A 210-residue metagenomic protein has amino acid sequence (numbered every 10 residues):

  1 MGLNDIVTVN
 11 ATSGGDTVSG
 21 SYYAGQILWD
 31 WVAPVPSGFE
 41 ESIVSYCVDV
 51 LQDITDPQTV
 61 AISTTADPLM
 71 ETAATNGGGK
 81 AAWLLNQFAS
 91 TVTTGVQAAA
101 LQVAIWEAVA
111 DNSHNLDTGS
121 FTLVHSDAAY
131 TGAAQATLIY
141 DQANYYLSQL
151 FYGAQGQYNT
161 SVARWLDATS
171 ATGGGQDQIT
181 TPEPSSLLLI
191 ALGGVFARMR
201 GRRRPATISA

Functional and structural regions predicted by a protein language model:
M1-T180: Short, surface-exposed polybasic-aromatic patches that bind anionic ligands, especially phosphate groups
P36, P184-S186, T207: Intrinsically disordered, low-complexity segments enriched in proline/serine/threonine
E107, G194-A197: Short alpha-helical scaffold segments that flank and stabilize functional sites
V109, I190, R200: Active-site-proximal flexible loops/turns
G173-G194: Short, threonine-centered small-residue motifs that mark membrane-proximal processing/anchoring sites and TM-junction
A197-A210: C-terminal membrane-anchoring or membrane-association module
